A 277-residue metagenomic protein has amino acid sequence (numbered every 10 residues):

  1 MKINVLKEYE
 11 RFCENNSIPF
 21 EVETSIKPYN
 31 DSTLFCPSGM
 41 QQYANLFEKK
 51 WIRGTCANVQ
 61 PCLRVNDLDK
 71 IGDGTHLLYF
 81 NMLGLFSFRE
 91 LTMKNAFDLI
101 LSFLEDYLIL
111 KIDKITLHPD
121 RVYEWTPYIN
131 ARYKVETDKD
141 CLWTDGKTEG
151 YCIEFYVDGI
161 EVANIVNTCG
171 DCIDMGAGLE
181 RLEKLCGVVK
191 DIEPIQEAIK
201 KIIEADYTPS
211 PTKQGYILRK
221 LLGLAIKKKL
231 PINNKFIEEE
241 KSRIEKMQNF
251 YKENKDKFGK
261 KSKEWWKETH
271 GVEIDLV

Functional and structural regions predicted by a protein language model:
M1-K220, L230-K235: Structured aminoacyl-transfer and RNA-binding surfaces used for tRNA recognition/handling in the translation apparatus
A225: Aromatic/basic-lined ligand-recognition segments that form π-stacking hydrophobic pockets flanked by Lys/Arg to engage
K241-V277: Extended, domain-scale alpha-helical bundle/helix-rich regions
